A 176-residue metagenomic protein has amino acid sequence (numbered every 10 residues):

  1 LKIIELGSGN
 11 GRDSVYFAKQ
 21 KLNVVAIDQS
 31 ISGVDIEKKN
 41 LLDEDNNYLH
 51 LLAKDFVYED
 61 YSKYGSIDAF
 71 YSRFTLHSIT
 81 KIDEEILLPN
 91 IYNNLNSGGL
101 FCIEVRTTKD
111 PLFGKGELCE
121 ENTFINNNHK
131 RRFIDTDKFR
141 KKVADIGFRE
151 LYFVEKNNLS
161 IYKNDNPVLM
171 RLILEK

Functional and structural regions predicted by a protein language model:
L1-L49, A53-K63, D83-I86, L100-E175: Class I (Rossmann-like) S-adenosyl-L-methionine-dependent methyltransferase catalytic domain, capturing the SAM-binding
Y71: A conserved beta-strand element that flanks and buttresses the S-adenosyl-L-methionine
F74-S78: Short catalytic micro-motifs in class I SAM-dependent methyltransferases
E85-S97: A short glycine-rich, Lys/Arg-flanked "PGG" loop and its adjoining helix->strand segment in the class I
